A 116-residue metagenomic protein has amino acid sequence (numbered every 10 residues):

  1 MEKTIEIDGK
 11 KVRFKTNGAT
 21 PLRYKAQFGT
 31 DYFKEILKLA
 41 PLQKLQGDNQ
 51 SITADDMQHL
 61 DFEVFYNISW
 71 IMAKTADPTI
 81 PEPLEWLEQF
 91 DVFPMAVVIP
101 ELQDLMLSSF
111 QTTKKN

Functional and structural regions predicted by a protein language model:
M1-K11, D31-M57, E63, T75-N116: Charged interaction scaffolds used for protein-protein
F14-T16: Short capping micro-motif at the N-terminus of alpha-helices
G18-L37: Short, surface-exposed, low-complexity cationic segments
M72: Active-site helix/loop of acyl-thioester processing domains in fatty-acid/polyketide metabolism, spanning hotdog-fold
